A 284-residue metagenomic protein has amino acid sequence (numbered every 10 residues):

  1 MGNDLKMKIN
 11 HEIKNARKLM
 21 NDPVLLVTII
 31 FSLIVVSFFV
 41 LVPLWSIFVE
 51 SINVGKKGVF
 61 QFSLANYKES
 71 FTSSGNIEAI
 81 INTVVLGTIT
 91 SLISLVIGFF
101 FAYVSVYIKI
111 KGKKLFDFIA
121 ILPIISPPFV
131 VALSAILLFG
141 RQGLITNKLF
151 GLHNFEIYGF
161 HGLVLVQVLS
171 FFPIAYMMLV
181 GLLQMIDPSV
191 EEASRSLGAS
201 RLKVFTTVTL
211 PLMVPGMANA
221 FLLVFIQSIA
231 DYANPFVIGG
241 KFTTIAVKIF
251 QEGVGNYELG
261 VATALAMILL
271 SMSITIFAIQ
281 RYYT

Functional and structural regions predicted by a protein language model:
M1-F31, R281-T284: Transmembrane alpha-helical segments of polytopic membrane transport and secretion proteins
G2-N10, K203, G240-A246, T275-T284: Feature of multi-pass inner-membrane transport and sensor proteins that recognizes transmembrane helices together
E12-R17, F62-F71: A short amphipathic helical element positioned immediately N-terminal to and/or at the very start of a transmembrane
N21-K56, K68-Q184, L212-Y232, A262-R281: Membrane-water interface segments at the C-terminal ends of transmembrane alpha-helices in multi-pass inner-membrane
N53, A65, E69-T72, D117 (+3 more regions): Short amphipathic alpha-helical coupling elements at transmembrane boundaries
K56, D231-N256: Glycine-rich helix-loop "coupling/hinge" segments at transmembrane-helix boundaries in multipass transporters
F60-S63, L179-E192, R201, I229-A230: Transmembrane helix boundary and interhelical loop/hinge segments in multi-pass membrane proteins
L197-G198, P211: Glycine/proline-centered hinge or cleavage motifs at structural transition points of membrane proteins
